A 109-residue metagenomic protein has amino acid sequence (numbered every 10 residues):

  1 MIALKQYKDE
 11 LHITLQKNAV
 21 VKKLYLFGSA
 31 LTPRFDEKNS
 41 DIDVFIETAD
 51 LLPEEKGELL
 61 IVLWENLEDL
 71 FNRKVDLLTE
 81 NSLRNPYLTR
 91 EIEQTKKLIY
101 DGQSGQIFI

Functional and structural regions predicted by a protein language model:
M1-K23, L31-K38, A49-I109: Catalytic core of pol beta-like nucleotidyltransferases
S40-I42: Change "...and in nucleic-acid phosphodiester-cleaving endonucleases..." to "...and in nucleic-acid processing enzymes
F45-E47: Short hydrophobic/aromatic beta-strand micro-patches that form the beta-sheet surface supporting nucleotide- or nucleic
